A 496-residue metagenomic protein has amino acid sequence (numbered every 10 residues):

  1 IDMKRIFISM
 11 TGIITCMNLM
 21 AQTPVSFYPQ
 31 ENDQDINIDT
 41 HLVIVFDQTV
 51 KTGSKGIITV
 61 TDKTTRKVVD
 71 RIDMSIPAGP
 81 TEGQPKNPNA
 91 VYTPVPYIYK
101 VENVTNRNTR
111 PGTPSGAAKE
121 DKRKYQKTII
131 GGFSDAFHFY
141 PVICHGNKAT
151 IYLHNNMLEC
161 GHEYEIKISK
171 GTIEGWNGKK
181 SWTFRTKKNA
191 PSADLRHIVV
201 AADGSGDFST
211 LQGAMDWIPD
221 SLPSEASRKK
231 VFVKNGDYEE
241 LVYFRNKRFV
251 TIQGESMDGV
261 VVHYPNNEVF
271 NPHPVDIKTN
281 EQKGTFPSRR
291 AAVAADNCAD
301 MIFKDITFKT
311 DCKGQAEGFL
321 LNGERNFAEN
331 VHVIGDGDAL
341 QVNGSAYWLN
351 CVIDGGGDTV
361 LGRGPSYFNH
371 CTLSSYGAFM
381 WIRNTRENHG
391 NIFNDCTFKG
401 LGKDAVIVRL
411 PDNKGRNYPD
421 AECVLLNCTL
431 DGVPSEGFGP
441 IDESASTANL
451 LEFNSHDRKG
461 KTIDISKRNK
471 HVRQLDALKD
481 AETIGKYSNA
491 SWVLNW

Functional and structural regions predicted by a protein language model:
I1-Q22: Bacterial Sec-dependent N-terminal signal peptides
I8, G12, F137, P191-A193: Residue-level detector of transmembrane insertion/anchoring sites
T15, K55, V242-Y243: Short glycine-/acidic-enriched loop or helix-start segments at secondary-structure transitions that form or flank
Q22-P191: Acidic, low-complexity Ser/Thr/Gly/Pro-rich repeat segments typical of extracellular/periplasmic and surface-exposed
N189-W496: Sequence-level preference for short, compositionally simple segments enriched in small aliphatic or small polar residues
